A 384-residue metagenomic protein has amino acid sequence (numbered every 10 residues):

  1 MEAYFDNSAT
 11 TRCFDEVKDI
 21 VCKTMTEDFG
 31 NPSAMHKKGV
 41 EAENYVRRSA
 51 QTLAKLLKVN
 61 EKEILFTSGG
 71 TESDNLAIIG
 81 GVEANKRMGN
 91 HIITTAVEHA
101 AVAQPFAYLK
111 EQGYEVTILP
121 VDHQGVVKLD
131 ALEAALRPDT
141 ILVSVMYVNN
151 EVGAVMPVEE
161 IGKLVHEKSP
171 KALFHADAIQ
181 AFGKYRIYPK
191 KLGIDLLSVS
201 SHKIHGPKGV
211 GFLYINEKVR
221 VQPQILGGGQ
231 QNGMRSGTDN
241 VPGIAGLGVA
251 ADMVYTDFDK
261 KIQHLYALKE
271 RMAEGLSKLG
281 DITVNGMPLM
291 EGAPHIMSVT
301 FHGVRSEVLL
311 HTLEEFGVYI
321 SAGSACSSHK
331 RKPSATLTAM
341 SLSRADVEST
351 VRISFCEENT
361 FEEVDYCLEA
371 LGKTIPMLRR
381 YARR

Functional and structural regions predicted by a protein language model:
M1-R384: Pyridoxal 5′-phosphate
